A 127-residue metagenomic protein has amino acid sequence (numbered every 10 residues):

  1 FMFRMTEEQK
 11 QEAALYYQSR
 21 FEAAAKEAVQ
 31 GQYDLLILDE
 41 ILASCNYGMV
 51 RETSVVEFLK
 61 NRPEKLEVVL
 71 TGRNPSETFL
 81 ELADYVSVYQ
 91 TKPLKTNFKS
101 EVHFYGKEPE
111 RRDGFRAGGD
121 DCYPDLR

Functional and structural regions predicted by a protein language model:
R4-K60: Phosphate-binding/switch loop-helix module in NTP-utilizing enzymes
L38, E67-G72: Structural recognition of the conserved hydrophobic beta-strand(s) that form the central parallel beta-sheet of P-loop
R73-G106: Phosphate-binding/switch region of NTP-binding enzymes
G106, G114, G118-G119: Residue-identity detector for glycine
R111-R112, R116, R127: Basic polycationic patches enriched in arginine
D121-L126: Short, intrinsically disordered C-terminal tails of secreted or membrane-associated proteins
